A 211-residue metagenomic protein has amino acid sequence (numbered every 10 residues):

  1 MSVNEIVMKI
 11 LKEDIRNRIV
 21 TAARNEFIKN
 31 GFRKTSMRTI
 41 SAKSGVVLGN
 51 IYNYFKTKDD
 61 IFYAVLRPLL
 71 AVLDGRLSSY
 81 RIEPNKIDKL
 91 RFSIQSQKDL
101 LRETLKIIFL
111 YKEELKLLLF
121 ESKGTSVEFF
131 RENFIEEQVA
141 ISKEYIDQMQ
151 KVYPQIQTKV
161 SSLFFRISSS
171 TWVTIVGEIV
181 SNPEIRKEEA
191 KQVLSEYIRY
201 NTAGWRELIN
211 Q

Functional and structural regions predicted by a protein language model:
M1-L11, I209: N-terminal intrinsically disordered/low-complexity leader segments
R18, A22, E26-D60, A64: Helix-turn-helix
M37, R67-D74, Y80: Short, basic, alpha-helical segments at the C-terminal edge of helix-turn-helix-like DNA-binding modules
A64, S78-L110: Hydrophobic alpha-helical connector segments
N85-R91, L118-T125, P154-I156: Short linear capping/connector segments at secondary-structure termini
E103-I107, T125-K151, L163-S170: Amphipathic alpha-helical packing segments from all-alpha helical-bundle domains
L105-T125: Amphipathic alpha-helical segments used for helix-helix packing
I146-Y200, I209-Q211: Hydrophobic/aromatic-rich alpha-helical bundle segments in the mid-to-C-terminal region
